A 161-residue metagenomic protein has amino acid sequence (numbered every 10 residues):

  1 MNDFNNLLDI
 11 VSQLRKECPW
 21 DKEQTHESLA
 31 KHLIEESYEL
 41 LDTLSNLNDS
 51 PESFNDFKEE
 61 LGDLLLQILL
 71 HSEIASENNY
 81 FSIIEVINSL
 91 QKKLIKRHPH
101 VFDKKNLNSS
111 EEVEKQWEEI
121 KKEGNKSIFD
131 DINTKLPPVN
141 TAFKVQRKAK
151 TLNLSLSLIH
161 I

Functional and structural regions predicted by a protein language model:
M1-L8, Q24-E35, N133-N140: Alpha-helix N-cap/helix-start motif at coil-to-helix transitions, marked by capping-box chemistry
I10-P51, K150-L156: Active-site flanking loop/helix segments enriched in acidic
Q24, E52-E59, F81-E85: Short, solvent-exposed positions on alpha-helices
S37, L41-L44, L65-I68, S72 (+2 more regions): A structural signal for well-ordered alpha-helices, especially hydrophobic packing surfaces of coiled-coils
K58-L66: Glycine-centered tight-turn and secondary-structure capping sites
L61, S72-S76: Short, small/acidic-rich helices and loops at N termini and domain boundaries of DNA replication/processing enzymes
S76-Q146: Charged mid-protein connector segments
I159-I161: Conserved small/polar residues in nucleotide/adenosyl-binding loops
